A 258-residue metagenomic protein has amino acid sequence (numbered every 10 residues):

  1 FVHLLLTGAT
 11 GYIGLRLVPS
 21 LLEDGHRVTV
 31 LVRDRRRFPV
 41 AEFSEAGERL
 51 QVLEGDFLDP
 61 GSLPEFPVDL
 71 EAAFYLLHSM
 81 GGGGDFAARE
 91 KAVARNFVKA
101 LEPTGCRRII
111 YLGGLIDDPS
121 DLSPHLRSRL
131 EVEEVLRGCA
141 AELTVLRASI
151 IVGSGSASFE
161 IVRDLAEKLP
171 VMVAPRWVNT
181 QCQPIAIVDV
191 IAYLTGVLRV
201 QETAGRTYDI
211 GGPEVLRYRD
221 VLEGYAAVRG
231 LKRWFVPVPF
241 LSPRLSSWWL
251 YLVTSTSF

Functional and structural regions predicted by a protein language model:
V2-H26: N-terminal Rossmann NAD(P)H-binding glycine-rich loop of SDR-like oxidoreductase domains
H3, Y193-F258: Mid/C-terminal beta-alpha module of Rossmann-like enzyme folds, strongest in SDR-family dehydrogenases/epimerases
T7, L31, L76-L77, I109-G114 (+1 more regions): SDR active-site strand-loop-helix element
H26-R33: Conserved glycine-rich Rossmann-like NAD(P)H-binding loop of the short-chain dehydrogenase/reductase
R36, S44-T104, G114-D121: NAD(P)H-binding glycine-rich loop region in Rossmannoid oxidoreductase-like domains and their noncatalytic homologs
A87-K91, D121-L130, I151-V152, S156-E160 (+3 more regions): Short-chain dehydrogenase/reductase
V93, A157-S158, W177-R199, R206-D209: Substrate-positioning beta->alpha
G113, E134-G155, I161-D164, K168 (+1 more regions): Conserved beta-loop-beta element that borders a ligand/cofactor-binding pocket
